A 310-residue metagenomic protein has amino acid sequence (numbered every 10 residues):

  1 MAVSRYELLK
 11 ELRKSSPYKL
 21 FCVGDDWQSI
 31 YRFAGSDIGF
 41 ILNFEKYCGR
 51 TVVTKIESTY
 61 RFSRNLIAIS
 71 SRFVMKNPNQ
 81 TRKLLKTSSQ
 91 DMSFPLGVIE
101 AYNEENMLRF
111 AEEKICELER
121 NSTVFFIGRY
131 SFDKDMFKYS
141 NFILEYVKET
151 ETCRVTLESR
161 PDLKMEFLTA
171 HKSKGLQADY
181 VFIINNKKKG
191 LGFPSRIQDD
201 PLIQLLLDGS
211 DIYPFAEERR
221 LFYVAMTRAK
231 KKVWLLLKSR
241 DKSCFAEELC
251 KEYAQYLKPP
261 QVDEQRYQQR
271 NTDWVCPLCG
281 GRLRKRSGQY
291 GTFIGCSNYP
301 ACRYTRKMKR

Functional and structural regions predicted by a protein language model:
V3-S93: Conserved RecA-like helicase ATPase core segment that couples NTP binding/hydrolysis to strand translocation
R50-V52, S58-S159, P214: Helicase P-loop NTPase motor core
E119-T123, L163-K164, L168-K238: Conserved helicase C-terminal RecA-like lobe
D273, F293, Y299: Residues immediately within or flanking Cys/His clusters that coordinate Zn2+ in small zinc-binding modules
C276-C279, C296: Short cysteine-rich clusters marking metal-coordination/redox-active sites
K285-R286, M308: Short, non-ligating residues that shape and space the ligands of small metal-coordination modules and catalytic
R286-G295: Short linker/helix segments within small regulatory modules
P300-R310: Short metal-binding segments enriched for Cys and/or His
